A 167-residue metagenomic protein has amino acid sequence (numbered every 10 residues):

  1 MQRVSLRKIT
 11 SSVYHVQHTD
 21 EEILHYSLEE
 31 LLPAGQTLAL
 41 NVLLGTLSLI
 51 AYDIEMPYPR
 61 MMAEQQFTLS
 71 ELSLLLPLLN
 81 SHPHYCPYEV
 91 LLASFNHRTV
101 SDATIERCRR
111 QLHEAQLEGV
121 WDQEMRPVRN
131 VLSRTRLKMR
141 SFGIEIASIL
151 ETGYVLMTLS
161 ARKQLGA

Functional and structural regions predicted by a protein language model:
Q2-F67, E71-S73: Short boundary/linker motifs that mark transitions into or out of structured domains
V16-D20, T99, L159: Alpha-helix capping and helix-coil boundary motifs
E30-M56, L117-A167: DNA-binding patch around the recognition helix
M61-Q65, S81, E118-R126: Short, charged/polar micro-motifs that form catalytic or ligand-binding hotspots
M62-Q111: Short amphipathic alpha-helical recognition elements used for nucleic-acid or partner binding across transcription
L112-Q116: Short, Lys/Arg-enriched alpha-helical recognition elements, typified by the DNA-recognition helix
